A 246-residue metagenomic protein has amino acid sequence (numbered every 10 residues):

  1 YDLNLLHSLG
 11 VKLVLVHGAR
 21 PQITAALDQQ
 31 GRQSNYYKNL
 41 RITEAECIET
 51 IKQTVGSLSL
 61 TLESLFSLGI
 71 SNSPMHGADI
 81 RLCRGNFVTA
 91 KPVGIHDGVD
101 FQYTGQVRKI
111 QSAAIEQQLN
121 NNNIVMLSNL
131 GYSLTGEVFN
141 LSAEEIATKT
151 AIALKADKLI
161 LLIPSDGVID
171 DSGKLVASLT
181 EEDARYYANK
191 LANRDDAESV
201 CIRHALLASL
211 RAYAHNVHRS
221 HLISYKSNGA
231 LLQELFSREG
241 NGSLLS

Functional and structural regions predicted by a protein language model:
Y1-V14: N-terminal glycine-/serine-/threonine-rich phosphate-binding loop
V14, I124-G131, I160-L162: Structural motif
L15-R20, P164, Y225: Glycine-rich beta-strand-to-loop/alpha-helix junction loops that act as flexible
T24, D28-M126: Ligand-binding beta-strand-loop-alpha-helix segment within the catalytic cores of soluble metabolic enzymes
T24-G31, P92-G94, E137-F139, D170-K174 (+1 more regions): Short acidic, glycine/serine/threonine-rich loops at helix termini
I42-P74, S112-A113, L119, M126-T150 (+1 more regions): Polyanion-binding loop/helix "lid" in catalytic or ligand-binding cores
L154-S172, L222-I223: Glycine-rich phosphate/pyrophosphate-binding loops and their adjacent beta-strand/loop elements at enzyme active sites
F236-S246: Long, charged amphipathic helices and adjacent flexible linkers at domain junctions
